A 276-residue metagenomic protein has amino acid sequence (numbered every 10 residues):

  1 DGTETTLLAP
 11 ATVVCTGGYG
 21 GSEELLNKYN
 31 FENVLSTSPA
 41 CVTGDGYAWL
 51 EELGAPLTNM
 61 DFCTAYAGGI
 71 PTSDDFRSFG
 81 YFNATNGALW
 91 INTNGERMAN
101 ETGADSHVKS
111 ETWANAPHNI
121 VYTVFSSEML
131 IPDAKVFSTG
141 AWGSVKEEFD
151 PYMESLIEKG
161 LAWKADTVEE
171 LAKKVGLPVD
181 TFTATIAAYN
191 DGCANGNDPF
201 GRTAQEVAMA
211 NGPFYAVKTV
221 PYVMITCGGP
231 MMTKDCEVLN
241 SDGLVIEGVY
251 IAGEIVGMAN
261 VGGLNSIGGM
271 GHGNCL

Functional and structural regions predicted by a protein language model:
G2-A11, V245-I246: Core beta-strand elements of the Rossmann-like FAD/NAD(P) dinucleotide-binding domain in flavoenzyme oxidoreductases
L7-I70, G271-L276: Glycine-rich loop(s) and the adjacent beta-strand/alpha-helix scaffold that form part
P10-A11, C15-G18, L53, T93-N94 (+7 more regions): Fold-independent oxyanion-binding glycine-rich loops and adjacent beta-strand/coil segments at enzyme active sites
F31-L35, T72-S78, P151-I157, G262-G271: Short beta-alpha connecting loops at secondary-structure transitions that line or flank enzyme active sites
T37-A40, R77-F82, W113-A114, T219-V223 (+1 more regions): Short Gly/Pro-enriched turn/cap motifs at secondary-structure boundaries
Y47-W49, P56-V175: An anion/pyrophosphate-binding glycine-rich loop and adjacent beta-alpha core in soluble alpha-beta enzymes
Y66-I70, S106-K109, Y222-I225, E254-H272: Glycine-rich phosphate/pyrophosphate-binding beta-alpha loops
T181-L264: A glycine-rich dinucleotide-binding beta-alpha-beta segment and adjacent secondary-structure elements that constitute
